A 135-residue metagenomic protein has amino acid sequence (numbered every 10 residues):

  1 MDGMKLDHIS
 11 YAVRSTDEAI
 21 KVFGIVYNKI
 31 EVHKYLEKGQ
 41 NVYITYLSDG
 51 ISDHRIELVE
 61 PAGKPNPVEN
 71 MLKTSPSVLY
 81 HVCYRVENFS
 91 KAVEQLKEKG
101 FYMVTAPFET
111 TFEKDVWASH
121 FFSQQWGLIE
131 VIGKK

Functional and structural regions predicted by a protein language model:
M1-D2, T45-S48, R55-I56, V93-K135: Vicinal oxygen chelate
M1-Q40: Long, hydrophobic N-terminal alpha-helical segment
K5-S15, T45-G50, E69-K91, Q95 (+1 more regions): Vicinal oxygen chelate
L6, F23, L47, D53-V59 (+3 more regions): Short, structured motif recognition centered on aromatic/hydrophobic residues
D7, K29-E37, K64-Y80, K99-W117: A cross-kingdom feature marking solvent-exposed beta-strand/loop segments within repeated, beta-rich binding/scaffold
T16, P61-G63: Histidine- and/or cysteine-centered catalytic micro-motif in compact active-site loops
K21, I25, K91-E98: Replace "anionic and nucleotidyl ligands
Y35-D53: Generic amphipathic, hydrophobic interface segment in small proteins and small subunits
